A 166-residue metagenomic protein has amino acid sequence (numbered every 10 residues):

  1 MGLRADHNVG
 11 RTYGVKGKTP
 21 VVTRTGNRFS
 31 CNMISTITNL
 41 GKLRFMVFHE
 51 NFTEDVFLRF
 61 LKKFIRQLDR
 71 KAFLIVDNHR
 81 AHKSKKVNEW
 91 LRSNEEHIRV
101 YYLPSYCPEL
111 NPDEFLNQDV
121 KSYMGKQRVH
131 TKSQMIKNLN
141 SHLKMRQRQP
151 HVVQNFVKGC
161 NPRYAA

Functional and structural regions predicted by a protein language model:
M1-K62, N161-Y164: Extended, low-complexity cationic-aromatic segments
M1-R4, N39-K42, H79-H82, Y106-E109 (+1 more regions): Short, solvent-exposed loop/turn segments at secondary-structure junctions
K18-N27, R92-P112, V129: RNase H-like polynucleotidyl transferase catalytic core
L40, K71, H97-V100: A generic structural signal for alpha->beta connector loops
R70-K83, N111: Acidic/histidine-rich, metal-coordinating catalytic segments
A72-N78, Y101-P104, V157: Short beta-strand segments
D113-A166: C-terminal anion-handling pockets and recognition modules
